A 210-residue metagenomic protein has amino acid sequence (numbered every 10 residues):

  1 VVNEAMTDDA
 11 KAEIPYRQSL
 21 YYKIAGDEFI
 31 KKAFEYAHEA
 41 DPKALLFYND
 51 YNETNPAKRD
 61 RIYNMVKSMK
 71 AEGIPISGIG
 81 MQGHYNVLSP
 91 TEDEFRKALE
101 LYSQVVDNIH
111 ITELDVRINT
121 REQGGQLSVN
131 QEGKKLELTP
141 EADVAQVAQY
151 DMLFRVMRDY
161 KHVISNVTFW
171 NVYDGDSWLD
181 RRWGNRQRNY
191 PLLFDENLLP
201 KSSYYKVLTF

Functional and structural regions predicted by a protein language model:
V1, Q82, W170: Short coil/turn motifs at helix boundaries and re-entrant loops, enriched in small/polar and proline residues
V2-N3, I24-V66: Active-site cradle of extracellular carbohydrate-active enzymes
A5-D27, K32, Y36, P90-H110 (+1 more regions): Aromatic-rich peripheral "rim/lid" segments of glycoside hydrolase catalytic domains that contact and position glycan
K11-I14, N55-E72, T91-L99: Distinct, well-ordered alpha-helical segments
Y16-K23, D50-T54, M81-S89: Surface-exposed cleft-lining segments at the edges of enzyme active sites
P42, A71-P75, H84, E100-N108: Short helix-capping and hinge/turn segments at secondary-structure transitions, especially at repeat and domain
K43-F47, P75-G80, N108-I111, I164-T168: Structural preference for beta-strand elements that scaffold enzyme active sites
